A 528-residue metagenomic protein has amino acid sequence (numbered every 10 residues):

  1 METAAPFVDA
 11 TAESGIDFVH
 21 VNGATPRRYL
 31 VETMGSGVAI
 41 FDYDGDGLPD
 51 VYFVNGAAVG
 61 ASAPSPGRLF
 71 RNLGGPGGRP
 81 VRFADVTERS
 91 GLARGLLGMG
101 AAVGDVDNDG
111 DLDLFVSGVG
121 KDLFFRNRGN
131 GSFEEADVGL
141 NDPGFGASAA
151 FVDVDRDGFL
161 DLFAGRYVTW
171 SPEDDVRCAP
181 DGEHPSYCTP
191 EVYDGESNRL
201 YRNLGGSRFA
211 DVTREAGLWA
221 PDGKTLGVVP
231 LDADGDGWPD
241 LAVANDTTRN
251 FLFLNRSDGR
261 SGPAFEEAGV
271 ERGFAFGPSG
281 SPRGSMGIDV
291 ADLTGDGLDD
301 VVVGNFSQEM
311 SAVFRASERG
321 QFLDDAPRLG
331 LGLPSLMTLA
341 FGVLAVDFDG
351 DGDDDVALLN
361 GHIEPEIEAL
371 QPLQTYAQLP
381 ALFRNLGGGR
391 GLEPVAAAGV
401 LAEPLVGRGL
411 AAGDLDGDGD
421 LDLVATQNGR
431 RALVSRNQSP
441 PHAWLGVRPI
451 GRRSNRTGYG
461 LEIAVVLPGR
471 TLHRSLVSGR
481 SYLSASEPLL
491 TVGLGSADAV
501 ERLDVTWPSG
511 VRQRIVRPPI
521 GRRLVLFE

Functional and structural regions predicted by a protein language model:
T3-P6, E13-S14, A24, R28 (+3 more regions): Gly/Ser/Thr/Pro-enriched helix-cap/hinge segments flanking short amphipathic alpha-helices
F7-D9, P80-G91, S132-L140, S207-W219 (+3 more regions): Blade-edge beta-strand/turn elements of extracellular beta-propeller and related beta-sheet repeat scaffolds
I16-G37, A63, S90-A102, G139-A150 (+8 more regions): Repeat-based blade/solenoid architectures
G35-G45, R71-N72, L97-N108, L112 (+10 more regions): Beta-propeller blade termini
L48-N55, D109-G118, L162-R166, P239-N245 (+5 more regions): Hydrophobic beta-strand segments that make up the repeating blades of beta-propeller and related beta-repeat
V54-P64, R166-Y193, L358-T375: Short, conserved, GDST-rich strand-edge loop motifs in beta-rich repeat architectures
R68-N72, E196-N203, L254, R315 (+1 more regions): Beta-propeller blade signature
V86-V103, S117-V154, A164-E191, G195-S197 (+1 more regions): Asp-box/WD-like beta-propeller blade repeats and closely related beta-sheet repeat scaffolds
